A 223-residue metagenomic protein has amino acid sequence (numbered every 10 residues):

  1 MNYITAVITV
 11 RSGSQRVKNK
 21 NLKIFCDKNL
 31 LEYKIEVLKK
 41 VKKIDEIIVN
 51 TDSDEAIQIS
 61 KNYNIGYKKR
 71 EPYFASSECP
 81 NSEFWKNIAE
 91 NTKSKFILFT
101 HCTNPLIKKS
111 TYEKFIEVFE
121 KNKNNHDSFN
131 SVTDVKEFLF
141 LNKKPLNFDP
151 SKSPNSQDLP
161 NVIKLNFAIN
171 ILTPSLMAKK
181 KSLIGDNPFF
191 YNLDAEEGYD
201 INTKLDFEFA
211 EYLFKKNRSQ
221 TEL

Functional and structural regions predicted by a protein language model:
M1-K18: N-terminal nucleotide-binding beta1-loop-alpha1 segment
Y3, D45-I47, D127: Residues at the starts of beta-strands that form the adenosine-phosphate
K23-I24, V49, F99, Y199: Conserved SAM-binding loop
L30-I47: A short, N-terminal amphipathic alpha-helix
I47-T51, S131-V132: Short internal beta-strands
I48, D54-L98, L106, S110-K114: Short phosphate-binding loop-to-helix
F84, P105-E197: Conserved core of the sugar-phosphate nucleotidyltransferase
Y191-N192, E197-L223: Hydrophobic helical membrane-anchoring modules
